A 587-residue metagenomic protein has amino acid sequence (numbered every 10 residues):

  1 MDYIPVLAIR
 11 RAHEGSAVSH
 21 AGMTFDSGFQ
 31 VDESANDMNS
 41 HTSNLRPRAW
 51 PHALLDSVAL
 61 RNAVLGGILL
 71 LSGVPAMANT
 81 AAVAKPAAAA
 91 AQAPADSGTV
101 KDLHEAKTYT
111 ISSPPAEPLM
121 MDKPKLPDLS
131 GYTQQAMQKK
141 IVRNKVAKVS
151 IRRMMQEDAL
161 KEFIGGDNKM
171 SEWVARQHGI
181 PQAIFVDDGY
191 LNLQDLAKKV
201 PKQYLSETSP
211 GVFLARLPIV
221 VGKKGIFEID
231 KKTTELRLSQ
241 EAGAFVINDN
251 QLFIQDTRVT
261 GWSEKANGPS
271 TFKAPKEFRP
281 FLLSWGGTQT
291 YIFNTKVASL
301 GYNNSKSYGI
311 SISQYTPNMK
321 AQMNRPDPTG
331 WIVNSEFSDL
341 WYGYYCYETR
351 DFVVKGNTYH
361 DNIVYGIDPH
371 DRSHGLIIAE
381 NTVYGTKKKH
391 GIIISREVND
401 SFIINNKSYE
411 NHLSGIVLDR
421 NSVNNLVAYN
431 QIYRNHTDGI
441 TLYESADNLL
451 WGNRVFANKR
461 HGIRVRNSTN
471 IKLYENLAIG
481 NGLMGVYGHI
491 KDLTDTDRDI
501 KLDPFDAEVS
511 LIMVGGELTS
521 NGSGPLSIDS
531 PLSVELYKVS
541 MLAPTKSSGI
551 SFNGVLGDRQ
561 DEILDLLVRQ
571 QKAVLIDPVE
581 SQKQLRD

Functional and structural regions predicted by a protein language model:
M1-S57: N-terminal secretory signal peptides that target proteins for export/translocation
A59-S72: Bacterial N-terminal signal peptides
V74-A78: Sec/Tat signal peptide C-region and signal peptidase I cleavage site
N79-N399, I404, S408-Y409, I416-V417 (+6 more regions): Beta-strand/loop edge motif enriched in small/polar residues
N399-I512: Eukaryotic tandem repeat interaction scaffolds
N467, S527-P531, G554: Exposed, low-structure sequence patches enriched in small/polar residues
P531-S547: C-terminal/domain-terminus segments
